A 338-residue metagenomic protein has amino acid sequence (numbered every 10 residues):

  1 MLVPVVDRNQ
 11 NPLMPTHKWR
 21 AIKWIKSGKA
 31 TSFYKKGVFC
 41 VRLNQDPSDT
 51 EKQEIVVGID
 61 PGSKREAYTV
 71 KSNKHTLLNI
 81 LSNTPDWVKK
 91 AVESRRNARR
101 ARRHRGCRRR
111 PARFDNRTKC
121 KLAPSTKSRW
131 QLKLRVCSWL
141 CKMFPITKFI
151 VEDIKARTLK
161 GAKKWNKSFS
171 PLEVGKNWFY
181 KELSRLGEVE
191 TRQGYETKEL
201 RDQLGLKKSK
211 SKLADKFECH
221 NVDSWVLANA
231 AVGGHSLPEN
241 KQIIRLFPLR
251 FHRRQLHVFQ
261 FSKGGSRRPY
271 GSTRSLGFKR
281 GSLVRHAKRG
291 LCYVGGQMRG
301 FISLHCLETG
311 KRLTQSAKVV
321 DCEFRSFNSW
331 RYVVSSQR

Functional and structural regions predicted by a protein language model:
M1-H17: Low-complexity, highly charged intrinsically disordered N-terminal segments that act as targeting/localization
D7-N9, K71-H75, A287-R289, M298: Short acidic-glycine loop/turn motifs at beta-strand connectors
T16-E51: Charged, flexible boundary elements
T50, K71-G277, C322-R338: Substrate-contacting helices/loops that form the catalytic groove of nucleic-acid and nucleotide-polymer processing
Q53-S72: Gly/Thr-rich phosphate-binding beta-strand-loop-beta motif of the actin/hexokinase/Hsp70
P61, L304-R338: Glycine- and charge-enriched low-complexity intrinsically disordered segments
R65-E66, A156-K160, C292-Y293, F301-I302: Flexible loop/turn segments at secondary-structure boundaries
S282-L283, R289-H305: Short beta-strand-centered aromatic/proline hotspots
